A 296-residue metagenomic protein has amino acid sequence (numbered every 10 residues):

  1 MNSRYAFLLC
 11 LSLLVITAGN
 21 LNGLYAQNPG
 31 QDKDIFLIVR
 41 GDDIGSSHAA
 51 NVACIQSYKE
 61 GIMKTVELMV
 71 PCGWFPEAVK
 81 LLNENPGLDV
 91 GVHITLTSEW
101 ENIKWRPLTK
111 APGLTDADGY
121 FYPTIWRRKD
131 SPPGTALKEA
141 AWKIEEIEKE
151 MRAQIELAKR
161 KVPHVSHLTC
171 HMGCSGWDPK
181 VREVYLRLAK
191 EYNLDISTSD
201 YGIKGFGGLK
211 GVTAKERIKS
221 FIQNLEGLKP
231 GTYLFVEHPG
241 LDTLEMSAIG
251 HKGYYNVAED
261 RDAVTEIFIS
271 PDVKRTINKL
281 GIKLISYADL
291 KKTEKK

Functional and structural regions predicted by a protein language model:
L8-N20: Bacterial N-terminal signal peptides
G23-A26: Boundary at the C-terminal end of the N-terminal hydrophobic targeting segment
N28-I55: Boundary/entry segment of secreted carbohydrate-active catalytic domains
F36-I38, M63-T65, G87-H93, V165-T169 (+2 more regions): Structural preference for beta-strand elements that scaffold enzyme active sites
C54-E60, E77-D89, R106-D116, K159-R160 (+1 more regions): Acidic (Asp/Glu)-rich catalytic clusters
I103-L137, H251-N256: Active-site gating loops and adjacent loop-to-helix segments of metal-dependent hydrolytic enzymes
L137-I222, E226: Catalytic domains of cell-wall/extracellular-matrix polysaccharide-remodeling enzymes, centered on de-N-acetylation
I196-S199, G253-K296: C-terminal domain-boundary segment and adjacent tail
